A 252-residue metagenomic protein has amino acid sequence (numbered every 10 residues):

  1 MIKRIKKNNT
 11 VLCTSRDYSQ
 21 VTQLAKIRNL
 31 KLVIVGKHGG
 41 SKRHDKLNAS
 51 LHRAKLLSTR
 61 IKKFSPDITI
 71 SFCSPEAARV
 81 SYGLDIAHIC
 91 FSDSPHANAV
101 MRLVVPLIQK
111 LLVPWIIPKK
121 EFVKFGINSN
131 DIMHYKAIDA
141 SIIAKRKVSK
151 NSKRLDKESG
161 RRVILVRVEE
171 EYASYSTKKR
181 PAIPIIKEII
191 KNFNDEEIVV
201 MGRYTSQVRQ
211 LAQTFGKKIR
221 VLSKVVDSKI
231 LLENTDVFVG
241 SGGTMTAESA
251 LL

Functional and structural regions predicted by a protein language model:
N9-S50: Conserved nucleotide-sugar phosphate-binding/catalytic loop shared by glycosyltransferases and other
V11-D17, V113-P114, I198-R203: Short internal beta-strands
R28-S41, I190-L222: Catalytic donor nucleotide-activated moiety binding site of glycosyltransferases and closely related
R53-L57, T205-M245: Donor nucleotide-activated moiety binding/catalytic core segment of transferases that use nucleotide-activated donors
I68, Y82-P95, K110-L112: Active-site proximal beta-strand in glycosyltransferases
T69-V80, C90, L231-L252: A donor-sugar binding/catalytic signature common to diverse glycosyltransferases and related nucleotide-sugar
H88-C90, M101-V113, L232: A conserved, positively charged/aromatic
L112-R180: A nucleotide-sugar donor-handling region in carbohydrate enzymes
